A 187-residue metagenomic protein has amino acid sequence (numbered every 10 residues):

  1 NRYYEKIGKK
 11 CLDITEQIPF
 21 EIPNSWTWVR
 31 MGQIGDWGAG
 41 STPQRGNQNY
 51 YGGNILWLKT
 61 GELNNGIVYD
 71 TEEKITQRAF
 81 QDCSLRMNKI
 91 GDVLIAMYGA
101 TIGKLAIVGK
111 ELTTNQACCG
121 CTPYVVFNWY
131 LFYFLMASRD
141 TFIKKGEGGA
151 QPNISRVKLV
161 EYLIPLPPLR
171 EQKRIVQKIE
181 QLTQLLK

Functional and structural regions predicted by a protein language model:
N1-C11: Extended, domain-scale alpha-helical bundle/helix-rich regions
C11-Q17, G32-N47, G61-I90, V108-G109: Sequence-specific dsDNA recognition surfaces
L12-S41, P165-V176, Q184-K187: Non-catalytic DNA-recognition/assembly elements of restriction-modification systems
K59-T60, D70-M136, E147-G148, S155: A short beta-sheet element
